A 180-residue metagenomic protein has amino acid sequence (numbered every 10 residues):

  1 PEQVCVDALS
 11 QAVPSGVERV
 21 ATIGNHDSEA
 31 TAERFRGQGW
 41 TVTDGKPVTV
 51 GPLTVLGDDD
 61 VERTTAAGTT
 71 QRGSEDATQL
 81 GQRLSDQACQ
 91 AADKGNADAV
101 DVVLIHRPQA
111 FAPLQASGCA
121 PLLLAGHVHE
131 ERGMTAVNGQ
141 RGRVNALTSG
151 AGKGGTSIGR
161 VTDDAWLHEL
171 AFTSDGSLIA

Functional and structural regions predicted by a protein language model:
P1-V4: N-terminal active-site segment of His-dependent metallophosphoesterases
L9-T22, D27-S28, A32-G37, T43 (+2 more regions): Conserved beta-sheet core of the metallophosphoesterase superfamily
D27-P113, G118: Conserved catalytic scaffold of divalent metal-dependent phosphoesterases
